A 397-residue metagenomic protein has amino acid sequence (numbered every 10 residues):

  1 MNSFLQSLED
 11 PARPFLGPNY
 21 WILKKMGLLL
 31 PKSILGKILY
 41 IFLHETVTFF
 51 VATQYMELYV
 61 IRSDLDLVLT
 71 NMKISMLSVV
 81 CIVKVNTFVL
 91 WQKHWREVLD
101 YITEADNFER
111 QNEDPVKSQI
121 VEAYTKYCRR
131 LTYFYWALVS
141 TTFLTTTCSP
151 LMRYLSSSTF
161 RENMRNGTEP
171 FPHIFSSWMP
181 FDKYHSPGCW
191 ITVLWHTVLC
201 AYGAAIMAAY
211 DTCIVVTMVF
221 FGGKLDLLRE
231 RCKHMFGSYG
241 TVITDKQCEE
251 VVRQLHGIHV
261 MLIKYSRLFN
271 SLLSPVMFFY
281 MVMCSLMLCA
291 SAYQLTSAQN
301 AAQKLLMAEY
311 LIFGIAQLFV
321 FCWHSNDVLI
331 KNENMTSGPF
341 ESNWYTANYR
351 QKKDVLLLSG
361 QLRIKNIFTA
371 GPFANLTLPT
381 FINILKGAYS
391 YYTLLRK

Functional and structural regions predicted by a protein language model:
N2-K32, G36, S118-I120, Y133-T142 (+1 more regions): Terminal membrane-anchoring module of integral membrane proteins
N2-L23, L29-L30, I34-N71, E104-T217 (+2 more regions): Helix-loop-helix junctions within predominantly alpha-helical proteins
V47-T48, N71-I74, S78, H94 (+8 more regions): Charged, amphipathic alpha-helical oligomerization/scaffolding segments
Y55-Y59, V98, L225, L358: Short, Φ-rich (hydrophobic/aromatic) sequence segments
E57-R62, N86-K93, L262: Cytoplasmic, membrane-proximal interface of class
I74-H94, L144-T147, A204-F220, K224 (+1 more regions): Hydrophobic alpha-helical membrane-embedded segments
H94-Y101, V216-F220, K224-R231, D327 (+2 more regions): Membrane-spanning helices that line or support transport/gating and their immediate boundary helices in channels
